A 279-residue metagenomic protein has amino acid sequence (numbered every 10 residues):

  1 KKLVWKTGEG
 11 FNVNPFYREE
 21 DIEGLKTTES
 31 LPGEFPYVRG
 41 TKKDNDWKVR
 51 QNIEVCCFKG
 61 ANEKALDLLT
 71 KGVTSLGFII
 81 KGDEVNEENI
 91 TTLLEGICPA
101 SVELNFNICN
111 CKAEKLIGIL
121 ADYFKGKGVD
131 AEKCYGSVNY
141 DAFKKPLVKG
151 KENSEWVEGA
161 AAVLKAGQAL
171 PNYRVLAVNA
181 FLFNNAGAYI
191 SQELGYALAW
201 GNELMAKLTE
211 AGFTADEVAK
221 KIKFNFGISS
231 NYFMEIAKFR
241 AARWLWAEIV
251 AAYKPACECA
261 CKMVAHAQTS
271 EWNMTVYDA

Functional and structural regions predicted by a protein language model:
K1-E235, Y253-Q268: Catalytic alpha/beta active-site cores
K238-F239, A279: Composition- and surface-driven signal marking solvent-exposed, interaction-prone regions in large proteins
F239-L245, I249, A265-A267: Extended, hydrophobic alpha-helical segments in both membrane/secreted and soluble proteins
A247, S270-A279: Flexible, glycine/threonine-enriched loop-and-boundary segments that flank and lead into catalytic domains of large
